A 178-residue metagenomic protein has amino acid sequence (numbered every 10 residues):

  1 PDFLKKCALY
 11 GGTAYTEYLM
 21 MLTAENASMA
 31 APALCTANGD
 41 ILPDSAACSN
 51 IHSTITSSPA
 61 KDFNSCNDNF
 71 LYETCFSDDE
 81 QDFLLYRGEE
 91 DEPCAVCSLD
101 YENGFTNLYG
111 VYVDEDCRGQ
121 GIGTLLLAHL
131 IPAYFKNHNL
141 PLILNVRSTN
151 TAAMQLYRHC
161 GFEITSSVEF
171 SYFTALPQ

Functional and structural regions predicted by a protein language model:
P1-A37, A46, S171: Acyl-donor-binding surface of acyltransferase catalytic domains
P1-D2, L144-M154, S171-P177: Conserved beta-strand-loop-alpha-helix junction that forms the acyl-donor binding cleft
L4-A8, Y157, F162: Conserved active-site tyrosine of GNAT-family acetyltransferases
L34-S53, S57: A short beta-loop-alpha structural element at the N-terminal edge of CoA-dependent acyl/N-acetyltransferase catalytic
S57-Y72: Conserved GNAT-fold acetyl-CoA-binding loop/helix
F76-D82, R87-E89, C94-V111: A conserved beta-strand-loop-helix scaffold within acyl/acetyltransferase catalytic domains
V113, G119-K136, Q155, H159: Conserved acetyl-CoA-binding loop-helix of GNAT-fold acetyltransferases
H159-Q178: …primarily DNA-binding HTH/wHTH and HhH modules…
